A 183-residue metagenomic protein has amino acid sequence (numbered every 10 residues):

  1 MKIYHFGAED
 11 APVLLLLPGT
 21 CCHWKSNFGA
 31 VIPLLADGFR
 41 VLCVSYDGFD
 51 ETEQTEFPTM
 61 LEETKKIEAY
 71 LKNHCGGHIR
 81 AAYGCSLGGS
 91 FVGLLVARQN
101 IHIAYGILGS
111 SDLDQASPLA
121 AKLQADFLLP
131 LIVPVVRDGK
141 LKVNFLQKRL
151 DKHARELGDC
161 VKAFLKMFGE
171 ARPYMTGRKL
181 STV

Functional and structural regions predicted by a protein language model:
Y4-E53: Conserved HGGG/HGGXW glycine-rich cap/lid loop of the alpha/beta-hydrolase fold
V13, R40, I79-A81, I103-Y105: Structural signature of beta-strand start/N-cap positions in the alpha/beta core of ABC transporter nucleotide-binding
L35, L95-Q99: Aromatic pocket-lining residues of Rossmann-like dinucleotide-binding sites
L42-A81: Active-site loop/oxyanion-hole signature of alpha/beta-hydrolase fold enzymes
A82-G84, G109: Short beta-strand immediately N-terminal to the catalytic nucleophile in serine-hydrolase-like folds
G84-V92: Gly/Ala-rich beta-loop-alpha elbow adjacent to hydrolase catalytic centers
A97, I103-V136: Flexible "cap/lid" loop of the alpha/beta hydrolase fold
S117-P118, V136-V183: Conserved alpha/beta-hydrolase catalytic His-Asp/Glu region
